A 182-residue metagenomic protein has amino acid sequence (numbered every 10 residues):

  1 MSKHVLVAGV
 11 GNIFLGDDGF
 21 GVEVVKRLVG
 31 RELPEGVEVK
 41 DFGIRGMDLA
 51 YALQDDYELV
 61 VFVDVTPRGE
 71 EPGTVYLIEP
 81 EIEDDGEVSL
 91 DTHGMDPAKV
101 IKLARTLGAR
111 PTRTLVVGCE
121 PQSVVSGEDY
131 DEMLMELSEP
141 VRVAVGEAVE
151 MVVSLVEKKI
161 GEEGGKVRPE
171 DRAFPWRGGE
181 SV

Functional and structural regions predicted by a protein language model:
K3-V7, L15-I82: Nucleotide and nucleotide-moiety/phosphate-recognizing core
G11, T66-R68, E120-S123: Short glycine-enriched loops at secondary-structure junctions
I13-F14, V39, G86-L90, S138: Short, surface-exposed loop/turn motifs that are enriched in glycine and acidic residues and include a nearby proline
D17, G21, G46, H93 (+3 more regions): Generic structural signal for well-ordered, non-membrane alpha-helical segments in soluble metabolic enzymes
V22-K26, A50, A98-K102, V149 (+1 more regions): Predominant activation on well-ordered alpha-helical scaffold segments within soluble catalytic domains
T66-T114: Helix-loop-strand module that forms the ligand-binding subsite of alpha/beta enzymes
I101-V182: Phosphate-binding/catalytic loops
